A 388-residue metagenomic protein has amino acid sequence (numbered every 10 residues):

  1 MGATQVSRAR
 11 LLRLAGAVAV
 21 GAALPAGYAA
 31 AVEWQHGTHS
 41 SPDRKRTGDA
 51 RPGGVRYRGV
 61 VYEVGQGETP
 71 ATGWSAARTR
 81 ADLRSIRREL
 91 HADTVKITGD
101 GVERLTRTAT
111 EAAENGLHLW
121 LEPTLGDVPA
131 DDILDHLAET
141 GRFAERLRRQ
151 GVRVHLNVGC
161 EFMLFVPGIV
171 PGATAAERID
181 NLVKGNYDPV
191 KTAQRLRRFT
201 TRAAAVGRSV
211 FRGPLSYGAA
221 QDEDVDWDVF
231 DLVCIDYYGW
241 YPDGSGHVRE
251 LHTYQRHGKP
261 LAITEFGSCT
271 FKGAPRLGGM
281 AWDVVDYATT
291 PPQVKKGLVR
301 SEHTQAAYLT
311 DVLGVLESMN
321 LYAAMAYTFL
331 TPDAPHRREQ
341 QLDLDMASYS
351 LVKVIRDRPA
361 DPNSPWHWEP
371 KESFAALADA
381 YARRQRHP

Functional and structural regions predicted by a protein language model:
A3-T4, R10-A30: N-terminal export signals
H36-L83: Boundary/entry segment of secreted carbohydrate-active catalytic domains
E68-I86, H136-F143, A219-E223, Y308-V312: Short, acidic/polar
E89-A138, L196-V206, R212: Aromatic-lined substrate-binding rim segments of carbohydrate-active enzymes
F143-A193: Active-site groove signature of glycoside hydrolases
R197-D224, A262-E265, M325-T328: Aromatic-lined carbohydrate-recognition surfaces of secreted/lumenal glycan-active proteins
D226-Q293: Glycoside hydrolase catalytic-domain groove-lining segments
Y327-P388: Aromatic-rich peripheral "rim/lid" segments of glycoside hydrolase catalytic domains that contact and position glycan
